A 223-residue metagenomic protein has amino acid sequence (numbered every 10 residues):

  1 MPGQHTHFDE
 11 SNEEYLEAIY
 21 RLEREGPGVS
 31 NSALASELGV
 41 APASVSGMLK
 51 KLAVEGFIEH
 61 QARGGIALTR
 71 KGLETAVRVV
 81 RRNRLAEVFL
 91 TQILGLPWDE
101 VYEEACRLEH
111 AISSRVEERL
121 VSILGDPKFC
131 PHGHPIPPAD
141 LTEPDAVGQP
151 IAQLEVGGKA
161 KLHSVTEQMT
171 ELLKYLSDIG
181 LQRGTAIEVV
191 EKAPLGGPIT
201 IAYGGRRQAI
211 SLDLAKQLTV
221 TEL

Functional and structural regions predicted by a protein language model:
M1-G39: Extreme N-terminal segment that seeds HTH/winged-HTH DNA-binding domains in transcriptional regulators
A43, D99: Key DNA-contact positions within bacterial/archaeal DNA-binding proteins
L49-K50: Short, hydrophobic-biased segments on the C-terminal half of alpha helices that form "recognition helices"
A53-Q61: A short, conserved structural fragment
G64-N83: Basic, amphipathic "hinge/linker" alpha-helix immediately C-terminal to the N-terminal HTH DNA-binding motif
E109-Q217: Mid-protein regulatory/catalytic core that forms ligand/cofactor-binding pockets and protein-protein interaction
